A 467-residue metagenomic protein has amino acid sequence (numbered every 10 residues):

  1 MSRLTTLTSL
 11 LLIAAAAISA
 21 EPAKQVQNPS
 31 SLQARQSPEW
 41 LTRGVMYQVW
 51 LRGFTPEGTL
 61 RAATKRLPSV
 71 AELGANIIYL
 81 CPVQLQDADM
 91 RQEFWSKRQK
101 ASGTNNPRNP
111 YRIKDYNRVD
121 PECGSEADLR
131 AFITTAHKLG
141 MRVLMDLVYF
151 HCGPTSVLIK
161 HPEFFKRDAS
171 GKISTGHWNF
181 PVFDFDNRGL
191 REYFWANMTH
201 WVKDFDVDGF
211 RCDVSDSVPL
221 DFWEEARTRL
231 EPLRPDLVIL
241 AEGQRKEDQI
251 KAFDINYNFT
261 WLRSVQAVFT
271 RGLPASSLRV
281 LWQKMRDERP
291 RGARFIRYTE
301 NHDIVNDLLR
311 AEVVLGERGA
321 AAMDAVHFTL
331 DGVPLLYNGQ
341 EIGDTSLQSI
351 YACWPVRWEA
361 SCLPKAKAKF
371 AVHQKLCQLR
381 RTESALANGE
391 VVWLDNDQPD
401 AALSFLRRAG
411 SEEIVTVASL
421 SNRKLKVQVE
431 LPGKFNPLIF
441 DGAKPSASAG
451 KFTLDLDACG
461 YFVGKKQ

Functional and structural regions predicted by a protein language model:
M1-T8: Bacterial N-terminal signal peptides that target proteins for export
L11-S19: Hydrophobic h-region of N-terminal signal peptides that target proteins for export in Gram-negative bacteria
S19-Y79, L85, R130, A136 (+3 more regions): Carbohydrate-interacting/catalytic domains
A23-S30, A34, K203, D213-F295 (+8 more regions): Active-site-proximal helices and loops of the catalytic beta/alpha 8
V26-Y47, L51-R61, K65-N76, P82-F205 (+3 more regions): Substrate-binding/active-site clefts of carbohydrate-active enzymes
M46-Q48, I77-P82, L144-M145, G209-R211 (+5 more regions): Structural recognition of the beta-strand scaffold that forms the well-ordered cores of secreted hydrolase catalytic
Y79-A88, D146-S156, D213-P219, E242-K246 (+2 more regions): Short, solvent-exposed turn/loop segments enriched in Gly/Ser/Thr/Pro and often Arg
P290-L315: Active-site clefts of carbohydrate-active enzymes
